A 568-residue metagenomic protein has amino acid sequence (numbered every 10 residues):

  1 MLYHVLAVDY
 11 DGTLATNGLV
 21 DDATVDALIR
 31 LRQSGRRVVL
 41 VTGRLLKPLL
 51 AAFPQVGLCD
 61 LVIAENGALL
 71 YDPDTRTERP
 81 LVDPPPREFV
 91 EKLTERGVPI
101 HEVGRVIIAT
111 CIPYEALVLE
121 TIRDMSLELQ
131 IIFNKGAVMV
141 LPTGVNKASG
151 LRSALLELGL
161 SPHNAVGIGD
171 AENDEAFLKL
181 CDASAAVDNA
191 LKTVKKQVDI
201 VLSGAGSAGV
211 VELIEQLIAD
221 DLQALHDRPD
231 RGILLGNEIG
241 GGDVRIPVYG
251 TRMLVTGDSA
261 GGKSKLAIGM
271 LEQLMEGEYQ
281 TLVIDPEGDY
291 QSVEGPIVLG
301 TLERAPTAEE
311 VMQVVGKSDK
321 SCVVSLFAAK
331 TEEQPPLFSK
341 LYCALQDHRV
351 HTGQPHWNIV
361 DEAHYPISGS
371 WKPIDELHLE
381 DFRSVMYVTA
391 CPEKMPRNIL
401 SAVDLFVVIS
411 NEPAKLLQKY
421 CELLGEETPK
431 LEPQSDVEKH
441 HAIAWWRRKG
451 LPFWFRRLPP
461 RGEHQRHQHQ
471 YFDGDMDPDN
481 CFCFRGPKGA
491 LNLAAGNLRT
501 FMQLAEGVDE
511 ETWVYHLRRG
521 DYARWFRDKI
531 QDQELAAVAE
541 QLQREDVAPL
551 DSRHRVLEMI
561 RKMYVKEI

Functional and structural regions predicted by a protein language model:
M1-L2, D21, L141, A148-P229: Mg2+-dependent phosphoryl-transfer enzymes with acidic/Ser/Thr/Gly-rich catalytic loops
L2-G18, L178: Asp-based phosphoryl-transfer active-site loop
Y10, P286, D361-E362: Walker B catalytic acidic pair
N17-V103: Active-site phosphate-binding/coordination module
P86-L180, N189: Conserved acidic, metal-coordinating active-site core of Asp-based, Mg2+-dependent phosphoryl-transfer enzymes
P229-W357, I367-M386, A390-K394, I399-A402: P-loop NTPase catalytic phosphate-binding loop
C391-G450: Conserved ATP-driven motor cores of ASCE-family P-loop NTPases powering translocation/secretion/packaging/pilus
E432-I568: Terminal, compositionally biased segments used for targeting/anchoring and flexible tails
